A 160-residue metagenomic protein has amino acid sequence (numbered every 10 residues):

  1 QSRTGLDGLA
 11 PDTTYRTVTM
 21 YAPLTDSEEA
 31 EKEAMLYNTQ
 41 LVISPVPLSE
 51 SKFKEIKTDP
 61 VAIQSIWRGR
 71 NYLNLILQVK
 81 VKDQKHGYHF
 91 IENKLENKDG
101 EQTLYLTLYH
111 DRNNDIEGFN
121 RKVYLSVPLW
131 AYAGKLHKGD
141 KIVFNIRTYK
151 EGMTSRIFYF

Functional and structural regions predicted by a protein language model:
Q1-L36: Start-of-domain marker
L9-Y15, D111-K141, Y149: Short, solvent-exposed, Trp/other aromatic-anchored flexible loops in extracytoplasmic proteins
M20-A22, I76-Q78, T107-Y109, P128 (+1 more regions): Residue-level recognition of well-ordered beta-strand positions that form the cores of beta-sheet-rich folds across
P23-A30, G134-K135, N145-S155: Short acidic/polar inter-strand loop motif in beta-rich domains
T25-L73, Q78: Surface-exposed beta-loop interaction hotspot
Q64-N114: Short helix-loop boundary/capping segments
L104, K141-I142: Hydrophobic beta-strand segments of well-ordered beta-sheets in folded domains
Y159-F160: Short, solvent-exposed mixed-charge patches
